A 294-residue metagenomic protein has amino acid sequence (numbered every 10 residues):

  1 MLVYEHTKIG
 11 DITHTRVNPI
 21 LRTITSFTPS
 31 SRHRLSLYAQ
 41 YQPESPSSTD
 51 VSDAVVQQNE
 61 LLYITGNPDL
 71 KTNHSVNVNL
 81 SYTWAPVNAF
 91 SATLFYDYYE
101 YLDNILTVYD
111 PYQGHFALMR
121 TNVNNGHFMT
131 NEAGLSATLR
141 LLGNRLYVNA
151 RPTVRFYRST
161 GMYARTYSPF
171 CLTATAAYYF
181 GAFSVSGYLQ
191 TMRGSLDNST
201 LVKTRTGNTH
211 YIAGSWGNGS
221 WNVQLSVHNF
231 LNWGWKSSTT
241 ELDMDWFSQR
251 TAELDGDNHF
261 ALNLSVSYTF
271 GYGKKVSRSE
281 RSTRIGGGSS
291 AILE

Functional and structural regions predicted by a protein language model:
M1-E294: Exposed, low-structure sequence patches enriched in small/polar residues
